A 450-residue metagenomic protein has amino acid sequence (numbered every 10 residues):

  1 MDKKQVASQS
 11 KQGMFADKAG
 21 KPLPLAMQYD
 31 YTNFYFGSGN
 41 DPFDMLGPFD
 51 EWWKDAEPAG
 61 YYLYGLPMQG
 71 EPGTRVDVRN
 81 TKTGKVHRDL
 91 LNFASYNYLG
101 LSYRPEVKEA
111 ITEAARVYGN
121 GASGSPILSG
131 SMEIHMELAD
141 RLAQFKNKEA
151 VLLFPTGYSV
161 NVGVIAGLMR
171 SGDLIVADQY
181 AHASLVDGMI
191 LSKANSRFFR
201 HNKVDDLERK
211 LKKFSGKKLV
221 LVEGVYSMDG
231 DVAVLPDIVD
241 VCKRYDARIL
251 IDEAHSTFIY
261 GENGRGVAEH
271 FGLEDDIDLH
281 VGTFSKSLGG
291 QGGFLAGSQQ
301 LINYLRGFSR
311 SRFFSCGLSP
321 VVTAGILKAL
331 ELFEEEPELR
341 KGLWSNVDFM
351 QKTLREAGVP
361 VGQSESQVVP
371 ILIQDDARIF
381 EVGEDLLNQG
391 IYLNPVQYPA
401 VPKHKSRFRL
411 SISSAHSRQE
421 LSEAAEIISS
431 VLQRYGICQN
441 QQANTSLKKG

Functional and structural regions predicted by a protein language model:
D2-G13, D17, K21, L101 (+7 more regions): PLP-dependent enzyme catalytic core of the Aspartate aminotransferase-like
D2-S38, P42-Y118, A247: N-terminal "arm"/small-domain region of PLP-dependent enzymes with the aminotransferase-like
G13, T32-G37, D44-P48, K341-D348 (+5 more regions): Conserved PLP-binding catalytic core of the aspartate aminotransferase-like
N97, R197, H201-I251: Active-site phosphate-binding strand-loop segment of PLP-dependent enzymes
K108-F154: Conserved N-terminal alpha-helix of the aminotransferase class I/II PLP-enzyme fold
V164-A183: Conserved PLP-anchoring active-site segment centered on the Schiff-base-forming lysine
N263, E269-Y304: Active-site PLP attachment segment
C316-E336, G342, N346-Q351, R355-P360: Structural motif of enzymes handling amino- and sulfur-group chemistry
